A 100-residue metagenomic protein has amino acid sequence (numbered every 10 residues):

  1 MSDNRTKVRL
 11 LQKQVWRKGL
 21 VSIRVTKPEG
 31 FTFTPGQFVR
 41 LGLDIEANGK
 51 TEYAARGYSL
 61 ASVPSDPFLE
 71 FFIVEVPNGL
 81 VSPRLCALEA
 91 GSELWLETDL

Functional and structural regions predicted by a protein language model:
S2-S92: Ferredoxin-reductase
W95: Low-complexity, rRNA-contacting terminal tracts
T98-L100: A short, basic/flexible loop-to-alpha-helix module at the beginning of a structural domain
